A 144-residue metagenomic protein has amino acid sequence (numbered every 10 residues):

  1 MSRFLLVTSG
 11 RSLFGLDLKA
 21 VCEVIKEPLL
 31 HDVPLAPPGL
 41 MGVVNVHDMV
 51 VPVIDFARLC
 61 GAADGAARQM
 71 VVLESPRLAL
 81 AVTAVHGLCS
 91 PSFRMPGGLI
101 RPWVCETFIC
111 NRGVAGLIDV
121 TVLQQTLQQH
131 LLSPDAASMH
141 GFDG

Functional and structural regions predicted by a protein language model:
M1-G144: An acidic, low-aromatic, low-complexity terminal/linker signal
